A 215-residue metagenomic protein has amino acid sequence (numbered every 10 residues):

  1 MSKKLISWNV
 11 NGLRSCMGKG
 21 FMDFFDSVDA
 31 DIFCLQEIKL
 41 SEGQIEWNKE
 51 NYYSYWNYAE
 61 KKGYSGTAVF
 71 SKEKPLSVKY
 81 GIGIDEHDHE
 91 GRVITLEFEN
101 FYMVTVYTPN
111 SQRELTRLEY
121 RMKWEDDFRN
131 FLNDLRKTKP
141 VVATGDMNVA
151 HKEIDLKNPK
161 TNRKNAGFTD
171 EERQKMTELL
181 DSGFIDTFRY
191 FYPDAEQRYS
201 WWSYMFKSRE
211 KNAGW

Functional and structural regions predicted by a protein language model:
M1-K49, Y53, A59-S65: N-terminal, active-site-proximal structural segment of metallo-dependent hydrolase catalytic domains
K3-N11, N100-Q112, T144: Active-site-proximal beta-strand elements of phosphoester/diester hydrolases
N9, F25-G43, M103, L132-E153 (+1 more regions): Active-site beta-strand/loop signature of hydrolases that rely on acidic residues for catalysis
R14, E42-Q44, G63-Y64, Q112-L115 (+2 more regions): Short catalytic/ligand-binding loop motif for oxyanion handling, primarily in non-cytosolic enzymes, centered on
K39, Q44-S111: Structured beta-strand-rich core segments of catalytic domains in phosphoester-bond hydrolases
Y53, D127-G214: Metal-dependent phosphoesterases centered on the DNase I-like endonuclease/exonuclease/phosphatase
G83-I84, P109-E125, K160-N165: Surface-exposed cleft-lining segments at the edges of enzyme active sites
R92-T95, N100-Y102, Y107-L115, R129 (+3 more regions): Conserved catalytic scaffold of divalent metal-dependent phosphoesterases
